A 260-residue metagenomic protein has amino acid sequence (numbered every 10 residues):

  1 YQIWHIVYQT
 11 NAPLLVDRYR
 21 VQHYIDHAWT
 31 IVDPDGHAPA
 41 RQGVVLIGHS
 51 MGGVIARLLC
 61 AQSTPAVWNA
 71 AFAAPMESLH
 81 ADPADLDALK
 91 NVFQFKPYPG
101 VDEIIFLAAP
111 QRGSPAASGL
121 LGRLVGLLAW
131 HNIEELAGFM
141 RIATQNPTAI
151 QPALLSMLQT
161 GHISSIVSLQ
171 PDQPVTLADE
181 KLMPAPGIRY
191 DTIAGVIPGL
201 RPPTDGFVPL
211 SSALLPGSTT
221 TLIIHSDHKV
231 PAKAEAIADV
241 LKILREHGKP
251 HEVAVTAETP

Functional and structural regions predicted by a protein language model:
Y1-W4: A fold-wide structural signal in alpha/beta-hydrolase
I6-G161, D205: Serine-dependent carboxylesterase/thioesterase catalytic core of lipase-like alpha/beta-hydrolase/SGNH enzymes
L121-P260: C-terminal catalytic-base region of ester-bond hydrolases, centering on the histidine of the charge-relay
